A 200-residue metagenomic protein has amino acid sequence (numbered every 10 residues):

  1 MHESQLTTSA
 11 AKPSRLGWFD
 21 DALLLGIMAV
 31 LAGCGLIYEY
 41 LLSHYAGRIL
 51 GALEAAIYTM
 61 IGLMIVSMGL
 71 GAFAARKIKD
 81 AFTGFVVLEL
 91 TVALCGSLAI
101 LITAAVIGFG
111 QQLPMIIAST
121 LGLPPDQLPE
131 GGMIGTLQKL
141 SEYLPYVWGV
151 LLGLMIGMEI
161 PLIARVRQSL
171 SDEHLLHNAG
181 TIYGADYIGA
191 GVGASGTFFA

Functional and structural regions predicted by a protein language model:
H2-A200: Alpha-helical transmembrane segments of multi-pass membrane proteins
